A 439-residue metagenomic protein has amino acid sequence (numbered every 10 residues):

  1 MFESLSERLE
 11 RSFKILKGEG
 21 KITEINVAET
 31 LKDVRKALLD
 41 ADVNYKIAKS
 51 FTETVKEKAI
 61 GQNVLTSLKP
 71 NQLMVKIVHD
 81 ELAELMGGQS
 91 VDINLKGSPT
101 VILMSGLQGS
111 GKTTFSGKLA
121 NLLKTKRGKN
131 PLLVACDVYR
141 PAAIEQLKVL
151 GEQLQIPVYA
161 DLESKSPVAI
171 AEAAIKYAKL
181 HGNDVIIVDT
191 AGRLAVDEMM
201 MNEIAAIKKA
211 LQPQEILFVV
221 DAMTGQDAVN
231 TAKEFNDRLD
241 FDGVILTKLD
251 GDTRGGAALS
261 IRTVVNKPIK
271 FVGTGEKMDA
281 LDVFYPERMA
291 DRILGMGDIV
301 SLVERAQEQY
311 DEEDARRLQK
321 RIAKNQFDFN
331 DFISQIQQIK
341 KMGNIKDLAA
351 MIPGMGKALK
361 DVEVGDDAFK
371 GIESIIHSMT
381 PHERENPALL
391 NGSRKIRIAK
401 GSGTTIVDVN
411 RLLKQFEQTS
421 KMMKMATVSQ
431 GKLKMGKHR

Functional and structural regions predicted by a protein language model:
F2-E19, R288-R439: Long amphipathic alpha-helical segments used for membrane anchoring, targeting, substrate engagement, or oligomerization
R8-C136, A143-S164, A171-L180, D184-V188: Primarily NTPase-proximal linker/entry elements flanking Walker-type ATP/GTP-binding cores
L16, D42, V78, L107 (+9 more regions): Residue-level signature of catalytic and energy-coupling elements of molecular machines, predominantly ATP/GTP-dependent
E19, N26, T66, D92-K96 (+15 more regions): Replace "in large, NTP-powered and nucleic-acid-processing enzymes" with "in large, NTP-powered factors and other
E29, D33, S50, T54 (+8 more regions): Amphipathic alpha-helical interaction segments
S110, Y139-P141, K165-P167, G192-V196 (+2 more regions): Short, small-residue-enriched loops and turns at beta-alpha junctions that line or gate enzyme active sites
P141-L147, A228-T231: Short, glycine/polar-rich helix-capping loops at beta-to-alpha or helix-loop-helix junctions that flank or form
A171-I175, K179, N183, A195 (+2 more regions): Conserved phosphate-handling catalytic cores of large alpha/beta enzymes
